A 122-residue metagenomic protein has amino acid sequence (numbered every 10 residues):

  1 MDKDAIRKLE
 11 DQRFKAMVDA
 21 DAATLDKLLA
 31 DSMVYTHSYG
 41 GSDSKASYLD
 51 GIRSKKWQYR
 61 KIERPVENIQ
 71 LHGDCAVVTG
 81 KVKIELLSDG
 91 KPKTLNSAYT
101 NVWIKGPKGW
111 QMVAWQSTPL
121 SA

Functional and structural regions predicted by a protein language model:
M1-L28, S32-A122: A beta-strand edge to alpha-helix "cap/lid" segment located at domain peripheries
